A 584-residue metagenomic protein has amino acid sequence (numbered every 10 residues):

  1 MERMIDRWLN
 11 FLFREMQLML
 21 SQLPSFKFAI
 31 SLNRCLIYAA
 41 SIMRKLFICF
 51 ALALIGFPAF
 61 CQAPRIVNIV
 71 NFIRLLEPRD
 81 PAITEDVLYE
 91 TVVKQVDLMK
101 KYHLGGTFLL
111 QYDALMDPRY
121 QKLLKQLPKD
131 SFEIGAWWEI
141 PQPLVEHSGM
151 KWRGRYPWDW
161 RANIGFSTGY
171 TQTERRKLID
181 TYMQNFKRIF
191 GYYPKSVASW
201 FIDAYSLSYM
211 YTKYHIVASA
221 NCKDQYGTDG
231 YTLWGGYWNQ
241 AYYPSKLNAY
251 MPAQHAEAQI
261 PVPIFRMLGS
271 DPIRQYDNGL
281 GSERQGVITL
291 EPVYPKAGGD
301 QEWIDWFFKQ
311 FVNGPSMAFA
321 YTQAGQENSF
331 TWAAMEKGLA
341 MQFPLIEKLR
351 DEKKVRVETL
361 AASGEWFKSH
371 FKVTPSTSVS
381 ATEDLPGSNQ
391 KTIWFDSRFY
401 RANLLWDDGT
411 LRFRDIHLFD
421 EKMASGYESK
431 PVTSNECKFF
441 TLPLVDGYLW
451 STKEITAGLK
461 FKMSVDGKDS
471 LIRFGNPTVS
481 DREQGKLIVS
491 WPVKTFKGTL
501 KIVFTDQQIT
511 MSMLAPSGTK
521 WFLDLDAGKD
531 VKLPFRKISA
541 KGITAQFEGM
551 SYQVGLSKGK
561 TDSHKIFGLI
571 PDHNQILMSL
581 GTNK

Functional and structural regions predicted by a protein language model:
Q62-D130, A318-A320: Active-site beta->alpha N-cap acidic-glycine motif
E77, E90, K94-D97, Q184 (+4 more regions): Catalytic grooves of carbohydrate-active enzymes
P78-Y89, L109-Q121, Q142-V145, A198-L207 (+3 more regions): Acidic-and-aromatic substrate-binding clefts and catalytic sites of carbohydrate-active enzymes
Y112-W200, A256-I288, M317-F330, D446: Metal-dependent polysaccharide deacetylase catalytic core of the NodB/CE4 family, i.e., the active-site-bearing domain
T171-K246, Q507-M513: Catalytic domains of cell-wall/extracellular-matrix polysaccharide-remodeling enzymes, centered on de-N-acetylation
P295-D300, I304, T322-G325, T544-K584: Beta-strand-rich recognition/accessory modules
L404-K486, P492-K494: Acidic-aromatic substrate-binding/catalytic surfaces of carbohydrate-active enzymes
G485-K532: Acidic, contiguous internal or C-terminal segments within carbohydrate-active enzymes that form a structured patch used
